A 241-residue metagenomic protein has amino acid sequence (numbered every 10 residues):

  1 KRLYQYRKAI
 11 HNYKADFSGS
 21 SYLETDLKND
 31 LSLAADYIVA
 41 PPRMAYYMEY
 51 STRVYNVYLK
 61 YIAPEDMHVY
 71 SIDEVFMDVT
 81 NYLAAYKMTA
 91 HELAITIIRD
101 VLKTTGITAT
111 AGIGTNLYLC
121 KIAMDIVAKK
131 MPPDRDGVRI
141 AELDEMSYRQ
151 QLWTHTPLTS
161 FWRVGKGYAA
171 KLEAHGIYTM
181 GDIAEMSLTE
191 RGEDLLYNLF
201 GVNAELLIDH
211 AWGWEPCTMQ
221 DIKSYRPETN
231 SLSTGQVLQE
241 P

Functional and structural regions predicted by a protein language model:
K1-I72, F76, D209-A211: Residues that scaffold, gate, or flank divalent-cation-dependent active/transport sites
A34, S160, K166-P241: DNA-contacting surface of Y-family translesion DNA polymerases
P42-Y50, T89, L93, S160 (+2 more regions): Catalytic cores of large soluble enzymes that bind and process phosphate-bearing ligands
R53-P64, T96-T105, K171, H175: Generic non-transmembrane alpha-helical segments
S71-V79, T115-C120, S187: Short, conserved phosphate-binding/catalytic loop or strand-edge motifs used in phosphoryl-/nucleotidyl-transfer
D73, A111-G112, G165, I183: A residue-level signal for conserved active-site and pocket-lining positions in enzyme catalytic cores
M77-I98, E173-G176: Catalytic palm subdomain of template-directed nucleic-acid polymerases, centered on the conserved carboxylate motif
T89, L93, I97-T159: Long, highly charged, low-complexity intrinsically disordered interaction regions that mediate electrostatic DNA/RNA
